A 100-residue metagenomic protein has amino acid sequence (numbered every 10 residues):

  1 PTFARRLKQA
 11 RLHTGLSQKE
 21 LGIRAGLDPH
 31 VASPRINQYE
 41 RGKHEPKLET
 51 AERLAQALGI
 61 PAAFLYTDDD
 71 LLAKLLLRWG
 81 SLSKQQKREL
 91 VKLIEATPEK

Functional and structural regions predicted by a protein language model:
P1-T2: A detector for short, charged/polar N-terminal pre-domain segments
R5-A25: Short basic helix-loop element that most often maps to the first helix and adjoining turn of HTH DNA-binding modules
G26-P46, T67: Recognition helix of helix-turn-helix/homeodomain-like DNA-binding domains that insert into the DNA major groove
K43, K47-F64: DNA major-groove recognition helix of helix-turn-helix/homeodomain DNA-binding modules
D69-K100: Interfacial/linker helices and their anchor residues that mediate assembly or domain coupling
